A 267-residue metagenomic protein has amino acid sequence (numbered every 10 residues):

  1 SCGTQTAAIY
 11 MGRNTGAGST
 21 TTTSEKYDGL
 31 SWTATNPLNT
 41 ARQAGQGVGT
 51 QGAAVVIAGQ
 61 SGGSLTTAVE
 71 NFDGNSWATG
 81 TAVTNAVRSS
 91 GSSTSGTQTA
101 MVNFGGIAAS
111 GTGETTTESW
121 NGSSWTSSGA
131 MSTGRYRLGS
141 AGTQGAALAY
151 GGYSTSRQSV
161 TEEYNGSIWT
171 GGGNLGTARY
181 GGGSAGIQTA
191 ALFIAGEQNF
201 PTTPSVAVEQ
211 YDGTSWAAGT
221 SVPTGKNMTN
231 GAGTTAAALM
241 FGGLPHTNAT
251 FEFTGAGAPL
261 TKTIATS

Functional and structural regions predicted by a protein language model:
S1-S267: Polar, enzyme-active/binding microenvironments
